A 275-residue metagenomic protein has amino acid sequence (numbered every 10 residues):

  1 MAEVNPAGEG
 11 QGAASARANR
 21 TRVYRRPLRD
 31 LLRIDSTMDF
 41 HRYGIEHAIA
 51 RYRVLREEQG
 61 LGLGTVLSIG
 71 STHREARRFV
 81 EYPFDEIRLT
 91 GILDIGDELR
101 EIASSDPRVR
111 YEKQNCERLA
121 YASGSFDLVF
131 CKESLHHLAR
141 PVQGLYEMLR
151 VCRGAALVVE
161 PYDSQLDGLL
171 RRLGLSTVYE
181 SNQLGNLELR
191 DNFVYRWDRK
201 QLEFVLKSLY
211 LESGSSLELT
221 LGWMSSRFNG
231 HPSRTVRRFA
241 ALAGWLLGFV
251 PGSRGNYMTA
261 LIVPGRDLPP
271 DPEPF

Functional and structural regions predicted by a protein language model:
M1-S36, R42-A50: N-terminal, positively charged/glycine-rich alpha-helical extensions of SAM-dependent methyltransferases
E3-N5, S215-F275: A C-terminal cap/extension of S-adenosyl-L-methionine-dependent methyltransferases that defines the acceptor-substrate
F40-L63, E75-R78: Conserved alpha-helix/loop element of class I SAM-dependent methyltransferases that forms part of the SAM/SAH-binding
L67-R118: Class I SAM-dependent methyltransferase SAM/SAH-binding core
F130: A conserved beta-strand element that flanks and buttresses the S-adenosyl-L-methionine
V142-L157: A short glycine-rich, Lys/Arg-flanked "PGG" loop and its adjoining helix->strand segment in the class I
G154-N182: Conserved class I S-adenosyl-L-methionine
R190-L219: Short alpha-helix
